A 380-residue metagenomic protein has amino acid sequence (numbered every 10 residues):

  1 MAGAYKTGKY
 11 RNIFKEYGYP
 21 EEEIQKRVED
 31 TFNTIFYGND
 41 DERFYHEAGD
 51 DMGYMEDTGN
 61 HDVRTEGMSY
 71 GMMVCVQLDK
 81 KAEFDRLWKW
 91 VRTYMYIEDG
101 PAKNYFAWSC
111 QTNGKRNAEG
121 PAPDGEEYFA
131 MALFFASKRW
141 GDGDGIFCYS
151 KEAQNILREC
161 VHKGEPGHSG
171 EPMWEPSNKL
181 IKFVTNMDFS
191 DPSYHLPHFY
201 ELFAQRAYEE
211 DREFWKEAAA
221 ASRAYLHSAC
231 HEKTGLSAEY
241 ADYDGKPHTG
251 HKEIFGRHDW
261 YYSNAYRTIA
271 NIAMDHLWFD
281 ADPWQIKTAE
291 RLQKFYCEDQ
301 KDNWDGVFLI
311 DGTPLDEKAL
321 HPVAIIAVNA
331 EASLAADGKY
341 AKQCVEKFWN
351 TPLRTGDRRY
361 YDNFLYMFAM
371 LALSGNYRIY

Functional and structural regions predicted by a protein language model:
A2-D30, T34-Y37, R43, H61-T65 (+5 more regions): Extended ligand-binding clefts on enzyme/binding-domain cores
R27-Y70, C75-A118: Internal amphipathic alpha-helical repeat/solenoid segments
G71, E83-F84, I146, A153 (+4 more regions): Solenoid-repeat scaffolds in large eukaryotic assemblies
M72-D79, Y128-R139, H198-Q205, A270-M274 (+2 more regions): Short glycine/serine- and small hydrophobic-enriched flexible loop segments
V76-K80, K89-Y96, F134-D142, R158-P166 (+5 more regions): Sec-exported extracytoplasmic/periplasmic mature domains
K80, K89-I97, P101-E159: Substrate-binding cleft of extracellular glycoside hydrolase catalytic domains
N329, Y340-A341, G356-D362, F368: Long, low-complexity C-terminal extensions of enzymes
K347-D357: Solenoid-like repeat scaffolds
